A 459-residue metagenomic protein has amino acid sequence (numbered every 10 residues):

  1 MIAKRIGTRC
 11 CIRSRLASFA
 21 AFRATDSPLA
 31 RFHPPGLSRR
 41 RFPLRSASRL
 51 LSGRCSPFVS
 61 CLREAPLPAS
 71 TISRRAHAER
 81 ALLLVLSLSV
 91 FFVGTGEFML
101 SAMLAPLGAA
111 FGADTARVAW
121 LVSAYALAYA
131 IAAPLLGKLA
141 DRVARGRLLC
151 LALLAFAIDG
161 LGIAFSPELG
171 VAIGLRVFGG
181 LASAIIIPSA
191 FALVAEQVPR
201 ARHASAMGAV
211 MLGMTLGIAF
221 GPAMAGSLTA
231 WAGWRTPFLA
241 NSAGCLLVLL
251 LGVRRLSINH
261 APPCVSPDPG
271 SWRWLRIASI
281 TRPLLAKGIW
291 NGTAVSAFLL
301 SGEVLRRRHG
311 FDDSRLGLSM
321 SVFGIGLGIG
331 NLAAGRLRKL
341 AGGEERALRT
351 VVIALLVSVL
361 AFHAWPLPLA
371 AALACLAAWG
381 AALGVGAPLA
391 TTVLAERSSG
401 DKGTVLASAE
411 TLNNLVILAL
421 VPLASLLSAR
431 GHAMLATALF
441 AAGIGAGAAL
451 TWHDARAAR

Functional and structural regions predicted by a protein language model:
T71-R75, S257-L284: Juxtamembrane intracellular "pre-TM" segments in multi-pass secondary transporters
G112, A144, F165-G170, G310 (+1 more regions): Helix-breaking motifs and short loop linkers at transmembrane-helix boundaries and internal kinks in secondary membrane
I131-P167: Conserved MFS/SLC helix-loop-helix module at the cytosolic interface between two early adjacent transmembrane helices
A133-A144, G330-G343, S428: Helix-to-loop junctions at the C-terminal end of transmembrane segments in multipass secondary transporters
D159, G170-F178, A370-A378: Paired small-residue
L175-M214: Cytoplasmic helix-loop-helix junction between adjacent transmembrane helices in 12-TM secondary transporters
A209-R254: Helix-loop-helix hairpin linking two adjacent transmembrane segments in secondary transporters
S399-R430: A late C-terminal transmembrane helix in Major Facilitator Superfamily
